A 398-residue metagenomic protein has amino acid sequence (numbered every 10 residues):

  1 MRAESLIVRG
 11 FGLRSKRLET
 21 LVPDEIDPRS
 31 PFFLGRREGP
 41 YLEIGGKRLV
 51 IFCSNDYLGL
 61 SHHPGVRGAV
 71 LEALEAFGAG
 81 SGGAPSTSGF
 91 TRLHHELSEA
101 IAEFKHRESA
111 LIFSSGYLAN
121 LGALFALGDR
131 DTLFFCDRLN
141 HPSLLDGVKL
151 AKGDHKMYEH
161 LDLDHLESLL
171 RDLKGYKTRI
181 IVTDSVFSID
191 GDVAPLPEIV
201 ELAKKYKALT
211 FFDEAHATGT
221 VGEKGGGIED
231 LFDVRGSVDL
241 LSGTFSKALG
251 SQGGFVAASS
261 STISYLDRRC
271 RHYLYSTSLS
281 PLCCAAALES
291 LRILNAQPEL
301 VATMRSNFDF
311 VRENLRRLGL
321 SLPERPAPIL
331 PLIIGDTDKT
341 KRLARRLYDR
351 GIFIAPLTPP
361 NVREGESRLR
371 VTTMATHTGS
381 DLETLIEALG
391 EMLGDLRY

Functional and structural regions predicted by a protein language model:
T20, C53-D56, R292, P328-D338 (+1 more regions): Conserved PLP-binding active-site segment of the aspartate aminotransferase-like
L60, A302-D309, R316-G351, N361 (+2 more regions): Conserved PLP-binding catalytic core of the aspartate aminotransferase-like
P64, G68-E72, A76, E99 (+3 more regions): PLP-dependent enzyme catalytic core of the Aspartate aminotransferase-like
G68-S115: Conserved N-terminal alpha-helix of the aminotransferase class I/II PLP-enzyme fold
A123-P142: Conserved PLP-anchoring active-site segment centered on the Schiff-base-forming lysine
K156, H160-F212: Active-site phosphate-binding strand-loop segment of PLP-dependent enzymes
K224, D230-Y265: Active-site PLP attachment segment
S278-Q297, T303, N307, R316-L318: Structural motif of enzymes handling amino- and sulfur-group chemistry
